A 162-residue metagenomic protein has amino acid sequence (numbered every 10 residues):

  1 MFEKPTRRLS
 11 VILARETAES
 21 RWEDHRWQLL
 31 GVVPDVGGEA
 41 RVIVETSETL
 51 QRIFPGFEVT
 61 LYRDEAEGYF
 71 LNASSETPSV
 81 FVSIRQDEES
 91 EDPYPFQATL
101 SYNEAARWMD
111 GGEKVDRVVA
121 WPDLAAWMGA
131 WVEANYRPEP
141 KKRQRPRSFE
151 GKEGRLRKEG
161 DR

Functional and structural regions predicted by a protein language model:
M1-V119, R137-R162: Terminal targeting/leader modules
L124-Y136: Amphipathic alpha-helical interface segments used for dimerization/assembly
